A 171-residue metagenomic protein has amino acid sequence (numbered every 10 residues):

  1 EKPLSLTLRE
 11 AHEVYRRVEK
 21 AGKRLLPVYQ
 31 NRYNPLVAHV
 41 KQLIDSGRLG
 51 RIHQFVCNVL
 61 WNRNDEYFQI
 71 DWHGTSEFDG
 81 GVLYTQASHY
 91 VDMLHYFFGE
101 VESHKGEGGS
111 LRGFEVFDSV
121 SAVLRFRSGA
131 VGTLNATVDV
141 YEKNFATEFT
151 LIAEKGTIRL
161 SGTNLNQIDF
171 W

Functional and structural regions predicted by a protein language model:
E1-R32, G47: Beta-strand-loop-alpha-helix segment that lines the small-molecule cofactor/substrate pocket of alpha/beta enzymes
T7, W61-Y67, E142-K143, R159-S161: A short beta-to-alpha transition loop/helix N-cap that caps and shapes the active-site region
R9-K20, A38, Q42-S46, E102 (+1 more regions): Replace "anionic and nucleotidyl ligands
H12-Y15, V40-L43, F68-W72, D118-S121 (+2 more regions): Short, glycine/charged-enriched secondary-structure capping and boundary segments
G22-R24, H53, S128-A130: Short, well-ordered coil/turn segments that N-cap beta-strands
N31-G113: Predominantly a Rossmann-like dinucleotide-binding segment in NAD(P)-dependent oxidoreductases
T85, V91-Q167: Contiguous beta-strand/loop segments that form the cofactor/metal-binding neighborhood of enzyme cores
